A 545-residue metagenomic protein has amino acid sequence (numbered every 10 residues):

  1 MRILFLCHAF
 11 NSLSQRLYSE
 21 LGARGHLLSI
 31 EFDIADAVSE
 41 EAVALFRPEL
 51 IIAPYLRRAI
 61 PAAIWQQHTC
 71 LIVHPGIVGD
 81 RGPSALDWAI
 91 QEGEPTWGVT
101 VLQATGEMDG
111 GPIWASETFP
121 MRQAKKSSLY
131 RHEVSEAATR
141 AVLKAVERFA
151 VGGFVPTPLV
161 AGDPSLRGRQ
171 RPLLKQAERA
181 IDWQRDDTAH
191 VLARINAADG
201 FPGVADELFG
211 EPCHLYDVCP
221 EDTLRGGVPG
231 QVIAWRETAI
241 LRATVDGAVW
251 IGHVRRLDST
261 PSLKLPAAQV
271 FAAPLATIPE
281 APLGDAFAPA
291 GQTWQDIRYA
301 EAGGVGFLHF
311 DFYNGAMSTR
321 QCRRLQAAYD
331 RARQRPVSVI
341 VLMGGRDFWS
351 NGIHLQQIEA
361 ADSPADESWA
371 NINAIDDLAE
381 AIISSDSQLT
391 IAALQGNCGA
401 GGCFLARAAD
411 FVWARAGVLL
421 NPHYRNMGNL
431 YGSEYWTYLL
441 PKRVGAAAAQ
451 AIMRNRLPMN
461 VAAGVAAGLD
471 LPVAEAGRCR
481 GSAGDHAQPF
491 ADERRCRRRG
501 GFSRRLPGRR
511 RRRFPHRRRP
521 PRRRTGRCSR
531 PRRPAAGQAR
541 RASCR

Functional and structural regions predicted by a protein language model:
M1, F5-A9, R179-W294: An anion-binding loop in the catalytic cleft
R2-L4, L56-G168: Donor/substrate-binding cores of folate-linked one-carbon enzymes
G25-V38: A short beta-strand-loop structural module common to alpha/beta enzyme folds
K264-M343: Conserved CoA-thioester-binding segment of acyl-CoA-metabolizing enzymes
A288-R298, N455-R545: Amphipathic alpha-helical segments at domain termini/boundaries
G303-L308, Q321-D366, D377-I391, G417-L419 (+1 more regions): A structural preference for short, pocket-lining loop segments at secondary-structure junctions
E380-M427: Glycine-rich beta-to-alpha active-site loop
A409-E434, D470-A483: Gly/Pro- and small hydrophobic-enriched strand-loop and loop-to-helix capping segments that sit at the rims
